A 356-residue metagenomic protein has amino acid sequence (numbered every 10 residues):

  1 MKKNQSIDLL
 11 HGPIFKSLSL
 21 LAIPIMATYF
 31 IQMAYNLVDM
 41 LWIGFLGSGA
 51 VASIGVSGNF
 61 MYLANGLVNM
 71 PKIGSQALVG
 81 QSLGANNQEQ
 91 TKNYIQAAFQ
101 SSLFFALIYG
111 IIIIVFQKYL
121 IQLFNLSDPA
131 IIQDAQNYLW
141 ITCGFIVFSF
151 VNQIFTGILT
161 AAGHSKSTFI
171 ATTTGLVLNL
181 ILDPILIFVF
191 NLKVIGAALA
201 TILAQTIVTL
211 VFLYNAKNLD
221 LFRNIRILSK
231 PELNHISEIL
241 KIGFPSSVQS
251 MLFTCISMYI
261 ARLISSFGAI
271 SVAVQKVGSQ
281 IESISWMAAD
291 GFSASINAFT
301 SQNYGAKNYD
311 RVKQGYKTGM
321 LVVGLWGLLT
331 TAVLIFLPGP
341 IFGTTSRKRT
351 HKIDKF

Functional and structural regions predicted by a protein language model:
M1-A22, V79-F145, V189-F244, T300-F356: Short alpha-helical transmembrane segments in multi-pass integral membrane proteins
L9-L41, F45-L46, Y62-G74, L78 (+5 more regions): N-terminal transmembrane alpha-helices
L20-D39, I141, N152, G175 (+4 more regions): Transmembrane helical elements of multi-pass membrane transporters/channels
I25, Y29, L41, G58 (+13 more regions): Transmembrane alpha-helix boundary and packing residues in multipass membrane permease domains and related
F30, A34-A52, I121-P129, I185-L192 (+4 more regions): Helix-terminus/linker motif at the lipid-water interface of multi-pass membrane proteins
I43-Y62, Y94, P129-D134, V194-I195 (+4 more regions): Interfacial/gating helices of multi-pass transporter permease domains
V51-I111, S149-T168, A261, V274-P338: Small-residue-rich hydrophobic transmembrane alpha-helices
G144-F148, N152, T156-T160, T168-T209: Helix-loop-helix hairpin linking two adjacent transmembrane segments in secondary transporters
